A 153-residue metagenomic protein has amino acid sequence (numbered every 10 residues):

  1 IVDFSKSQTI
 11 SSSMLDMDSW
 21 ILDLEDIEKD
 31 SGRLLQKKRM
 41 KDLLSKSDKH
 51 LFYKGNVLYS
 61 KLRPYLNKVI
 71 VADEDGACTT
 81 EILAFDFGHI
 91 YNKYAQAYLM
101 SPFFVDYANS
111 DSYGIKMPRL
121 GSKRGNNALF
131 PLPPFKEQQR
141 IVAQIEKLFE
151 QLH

Functional and structural regions predicted by a protein language model:
I1-M14, P131, F135-A143, E150-H153: Non-catalytic DNA-recognition/assembly elements of restriction-modification systems
V2-S12, W20-K54, A72-E74: Sequence-specific dsDNA recognition surfaces
M17-S19, A77-T80, I115, K123-G125: Short edge beta-strand segments in beta-sheet-rich domains
I27-K29, P64-Y65, I90, F135 (+1 more regions): Short, glycine-/Ser/Thr-/acidic-enriched flexible segments
D48-H50, V57-F104, N109, L120-K123: A short beta-sheet element
S60, A143-E146: Solvent-exposed alpha-helix faces
S110-G114: Short amphipathic beta-strand starts and helix->beta connectors
